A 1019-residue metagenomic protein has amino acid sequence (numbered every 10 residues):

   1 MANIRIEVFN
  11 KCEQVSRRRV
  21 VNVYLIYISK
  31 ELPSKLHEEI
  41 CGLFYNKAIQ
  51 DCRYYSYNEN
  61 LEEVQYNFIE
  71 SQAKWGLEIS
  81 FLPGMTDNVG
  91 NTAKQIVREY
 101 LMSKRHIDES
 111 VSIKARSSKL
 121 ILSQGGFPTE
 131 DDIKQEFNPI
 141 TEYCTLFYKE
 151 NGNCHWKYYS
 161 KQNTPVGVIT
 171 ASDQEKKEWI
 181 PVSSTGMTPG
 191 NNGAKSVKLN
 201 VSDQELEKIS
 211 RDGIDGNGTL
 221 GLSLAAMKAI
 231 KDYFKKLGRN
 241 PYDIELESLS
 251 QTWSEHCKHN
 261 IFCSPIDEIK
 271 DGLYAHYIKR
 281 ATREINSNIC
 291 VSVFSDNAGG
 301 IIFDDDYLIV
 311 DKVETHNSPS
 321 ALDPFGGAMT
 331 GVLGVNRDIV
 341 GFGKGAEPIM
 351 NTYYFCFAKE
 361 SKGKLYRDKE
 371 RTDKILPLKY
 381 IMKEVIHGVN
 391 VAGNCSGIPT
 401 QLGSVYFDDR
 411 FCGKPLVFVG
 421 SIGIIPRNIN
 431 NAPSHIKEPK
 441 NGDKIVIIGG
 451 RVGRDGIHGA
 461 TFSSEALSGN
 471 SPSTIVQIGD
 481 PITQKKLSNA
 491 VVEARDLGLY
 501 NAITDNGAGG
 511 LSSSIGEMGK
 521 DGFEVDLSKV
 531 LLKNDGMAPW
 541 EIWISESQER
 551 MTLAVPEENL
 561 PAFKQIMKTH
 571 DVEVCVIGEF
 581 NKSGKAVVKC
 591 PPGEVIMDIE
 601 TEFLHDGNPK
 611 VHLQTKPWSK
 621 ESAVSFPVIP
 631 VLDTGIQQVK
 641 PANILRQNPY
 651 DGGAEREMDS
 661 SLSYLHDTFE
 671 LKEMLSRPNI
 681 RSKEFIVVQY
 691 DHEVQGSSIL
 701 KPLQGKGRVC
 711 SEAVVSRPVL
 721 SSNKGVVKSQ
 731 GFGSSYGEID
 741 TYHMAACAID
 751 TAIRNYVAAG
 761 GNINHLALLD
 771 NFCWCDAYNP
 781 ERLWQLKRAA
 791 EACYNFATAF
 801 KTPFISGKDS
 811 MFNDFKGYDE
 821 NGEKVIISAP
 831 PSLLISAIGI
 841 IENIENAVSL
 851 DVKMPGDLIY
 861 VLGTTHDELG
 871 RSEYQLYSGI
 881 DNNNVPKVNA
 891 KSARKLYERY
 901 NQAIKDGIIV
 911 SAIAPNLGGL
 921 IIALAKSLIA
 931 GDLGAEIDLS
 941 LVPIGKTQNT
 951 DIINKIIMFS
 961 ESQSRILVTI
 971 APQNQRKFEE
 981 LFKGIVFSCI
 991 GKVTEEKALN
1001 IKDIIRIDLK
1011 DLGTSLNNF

Functional and structural regions predicted by a protein language model:
M1-N10, R19-Y27, S71-P83, K119 (+1 more regions): Short glycine-/aliphatic-rich beta-strand segments at the starts of folded cytosolic domains
E7-F9, I26-S29, E78-S80, L122-S123 (+2 more regions): Short hydrophobic/aromatic beta-strand micro-patches that form the beta-sheet surface supporting nucleotide- or nucleic
V8-C12, S29-L32, I79-V89, G126-F127 (+2 more regions): Short, surface-exposed ligand-recognition loops at beta-strand->loop->(often short) alpha-helix junctions that present
R17-V20, P33-H37, S71, K94-K119 (+1 more regions): Interaction-mediating elements
K35-Y45, T92-V97, E130-E136, F563-H570 (+1 more regions): Short amphipathic alpha-helices in soluble, non-transmembrane regions that often serve as interface/regulatory elements
I49-S103: Short, solvent-exposed interaction modules
Q65, Q72, S103-D131, C154 (+4 more regions): Intrinsic disorder/low-complexity segments
G84-T86, D108, N138-G167, S172-W179 (+2 more regions): Glycine/proline-enriched, intrinsically flexible loops and inter-domain linkers
